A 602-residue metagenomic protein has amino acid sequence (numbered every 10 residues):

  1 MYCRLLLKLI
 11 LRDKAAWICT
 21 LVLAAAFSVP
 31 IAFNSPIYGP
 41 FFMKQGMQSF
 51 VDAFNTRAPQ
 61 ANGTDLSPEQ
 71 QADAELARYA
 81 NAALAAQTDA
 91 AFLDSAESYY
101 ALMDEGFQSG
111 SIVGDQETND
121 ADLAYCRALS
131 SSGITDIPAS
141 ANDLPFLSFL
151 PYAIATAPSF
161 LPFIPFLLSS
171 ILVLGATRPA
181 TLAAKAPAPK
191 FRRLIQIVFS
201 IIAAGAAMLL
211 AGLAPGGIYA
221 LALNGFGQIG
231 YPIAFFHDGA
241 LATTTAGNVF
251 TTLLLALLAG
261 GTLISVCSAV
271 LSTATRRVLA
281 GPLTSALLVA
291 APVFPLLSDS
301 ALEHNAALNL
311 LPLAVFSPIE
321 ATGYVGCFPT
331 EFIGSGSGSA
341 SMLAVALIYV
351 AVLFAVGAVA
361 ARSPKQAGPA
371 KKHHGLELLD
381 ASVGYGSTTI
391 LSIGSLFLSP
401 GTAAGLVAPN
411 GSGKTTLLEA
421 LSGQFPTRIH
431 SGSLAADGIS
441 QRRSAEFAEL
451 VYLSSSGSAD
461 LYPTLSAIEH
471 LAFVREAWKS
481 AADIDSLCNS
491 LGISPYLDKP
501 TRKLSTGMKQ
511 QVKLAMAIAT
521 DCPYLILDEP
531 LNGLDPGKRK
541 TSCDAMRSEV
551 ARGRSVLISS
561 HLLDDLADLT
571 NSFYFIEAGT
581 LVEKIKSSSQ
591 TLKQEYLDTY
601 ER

Functional and structural regions predicted by a protein language model:
A32, P36-G39, T135-I171, V198-A269 (+1 more regions): Secretory targeting signals
P36-S49, T135-L144, G225-N248, P282 (+2 more regions): Terminal transmembrane helical anchor/hairpin motif
V407-P409: The feature captures the beta-strand-to-loop junction immediately N-terminal to the Walker
S422: Helix-to-loop junction immediately C-terminal to a conserved catalytic motif
H430-F447: Conserved ABC transporter NBD signature motif
L453, P463-A477: Q-loop/switch helix immediately C-terminal to the Walker
A472, A481-L497: Conserved ABC ATPase "signature" region
